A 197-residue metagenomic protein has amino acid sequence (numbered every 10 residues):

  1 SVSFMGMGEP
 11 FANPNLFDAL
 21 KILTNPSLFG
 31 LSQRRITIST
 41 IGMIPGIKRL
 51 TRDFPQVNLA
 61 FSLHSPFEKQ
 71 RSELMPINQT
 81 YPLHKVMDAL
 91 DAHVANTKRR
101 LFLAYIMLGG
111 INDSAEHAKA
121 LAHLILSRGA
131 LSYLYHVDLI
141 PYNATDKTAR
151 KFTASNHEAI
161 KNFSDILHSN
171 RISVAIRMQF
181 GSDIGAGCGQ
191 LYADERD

Functional and structural regions predicted by a protein language model:
S1-I166, N170: Conserved AdoMet/S-adenosylmethionine-binding subsite of the radical SAM
V2-F4, R177, G185: Short glycine- and Lys/Arg-enriched binding-loop motifs that mark or flank ligand-binding interfaces
L139, I176-M178: A structural preference for short, hydrophobic beta-strand core positions in alpha/beta folds
S169, G181-D197: Radical SAM enzyme core and accessory elements
S173: Residue-level detector of anion-binding/catalytic polar loops
